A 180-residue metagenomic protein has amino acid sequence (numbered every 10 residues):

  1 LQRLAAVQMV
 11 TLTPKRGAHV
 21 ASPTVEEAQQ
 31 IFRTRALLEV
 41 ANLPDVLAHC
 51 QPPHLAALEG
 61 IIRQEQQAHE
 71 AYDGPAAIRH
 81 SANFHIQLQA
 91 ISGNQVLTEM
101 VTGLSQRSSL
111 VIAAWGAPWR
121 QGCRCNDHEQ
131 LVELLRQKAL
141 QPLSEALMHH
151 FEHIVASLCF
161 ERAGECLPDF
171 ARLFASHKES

Functional and structural regions predicted by a protein language model:
L1-A48, V155, C159-S180: Short linear motifs at protein or domain termini
R3, K15-R16, R35, R107 (+3 more regions): Basic side chains
A5-T11, L104-Q106, R120-Q121: Mobile beta-alpha loop/short-helix "lid" or hinge segments that flank ligand
E27, I31, L43, C50-A114 (+2 more regions): Conserved amphipathic alpha-helical segments that form helical-bundle/coiled-coil interaction surfaces
A117-S180: C-terminal regulatory/effector modules of DNA-binding transcriptional regulators
